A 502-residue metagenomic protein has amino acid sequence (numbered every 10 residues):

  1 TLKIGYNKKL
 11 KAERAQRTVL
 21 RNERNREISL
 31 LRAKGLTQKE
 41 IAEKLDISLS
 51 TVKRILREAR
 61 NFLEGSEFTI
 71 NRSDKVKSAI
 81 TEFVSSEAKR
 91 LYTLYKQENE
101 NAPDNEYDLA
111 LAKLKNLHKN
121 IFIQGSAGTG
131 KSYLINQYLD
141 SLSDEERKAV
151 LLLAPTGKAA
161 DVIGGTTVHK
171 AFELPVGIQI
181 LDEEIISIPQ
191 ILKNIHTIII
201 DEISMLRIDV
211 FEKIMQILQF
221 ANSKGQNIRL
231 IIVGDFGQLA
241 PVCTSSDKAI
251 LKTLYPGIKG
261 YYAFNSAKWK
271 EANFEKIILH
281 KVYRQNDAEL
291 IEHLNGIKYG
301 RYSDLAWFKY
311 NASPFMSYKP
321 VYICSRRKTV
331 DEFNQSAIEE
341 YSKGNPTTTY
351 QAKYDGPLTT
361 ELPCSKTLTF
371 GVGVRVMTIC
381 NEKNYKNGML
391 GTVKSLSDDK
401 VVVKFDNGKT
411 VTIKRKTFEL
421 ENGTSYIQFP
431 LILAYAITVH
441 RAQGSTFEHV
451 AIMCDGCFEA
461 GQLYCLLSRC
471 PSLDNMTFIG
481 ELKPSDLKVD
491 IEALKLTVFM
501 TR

Functional and structural regions predicted by a protein language model:
L2-K11, N22, R26, L30 (+2 more regions): Conserved ATP-binding/catalytic motifs of P-loop helicase motor domains
T18-L20: Short helix-capping and inter-helix turn/linker motifs at the boundaries of alpha-helical repeat units
